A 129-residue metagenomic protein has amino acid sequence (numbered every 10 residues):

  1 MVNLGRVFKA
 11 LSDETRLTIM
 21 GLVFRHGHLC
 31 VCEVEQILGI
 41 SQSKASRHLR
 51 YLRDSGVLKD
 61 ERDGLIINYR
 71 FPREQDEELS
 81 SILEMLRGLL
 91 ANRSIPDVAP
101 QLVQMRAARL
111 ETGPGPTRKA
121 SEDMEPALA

Functional and structural regions predicted by a protein language model:
V2-S41, I66-Q75: N-terminal helix-turn-helix DNA-binding core of bacterial DNA-binding proteins
D13, D60, V98-A99: Acidic side chains
L29, R73-A129: C-terminal regulatory/oligomerization modules of transcriptional regulators
Q36, R53-D54: Alpha-helical residues within the helix-turn-helix
L49-R50: Short, hydrophobic-biased segments on the C-terminal half of alpha helices that form "recognition helices"
D54-D63, R70-P72: Beta-hairpin "wing" of winged helix-turn-helix
